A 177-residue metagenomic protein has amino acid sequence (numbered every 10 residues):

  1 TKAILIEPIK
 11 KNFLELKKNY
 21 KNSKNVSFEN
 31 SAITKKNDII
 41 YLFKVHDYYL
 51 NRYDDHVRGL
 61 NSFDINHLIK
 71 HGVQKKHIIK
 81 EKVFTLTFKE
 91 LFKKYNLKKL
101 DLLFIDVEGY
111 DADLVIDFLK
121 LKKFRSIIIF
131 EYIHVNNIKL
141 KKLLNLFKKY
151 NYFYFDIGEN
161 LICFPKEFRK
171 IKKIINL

Functional and structural regions predicted by a protein language model:
T1-L177: Phosphate/nucleotide-binding beta-alpha loop and adjacent structural elements of enzyme active sites
